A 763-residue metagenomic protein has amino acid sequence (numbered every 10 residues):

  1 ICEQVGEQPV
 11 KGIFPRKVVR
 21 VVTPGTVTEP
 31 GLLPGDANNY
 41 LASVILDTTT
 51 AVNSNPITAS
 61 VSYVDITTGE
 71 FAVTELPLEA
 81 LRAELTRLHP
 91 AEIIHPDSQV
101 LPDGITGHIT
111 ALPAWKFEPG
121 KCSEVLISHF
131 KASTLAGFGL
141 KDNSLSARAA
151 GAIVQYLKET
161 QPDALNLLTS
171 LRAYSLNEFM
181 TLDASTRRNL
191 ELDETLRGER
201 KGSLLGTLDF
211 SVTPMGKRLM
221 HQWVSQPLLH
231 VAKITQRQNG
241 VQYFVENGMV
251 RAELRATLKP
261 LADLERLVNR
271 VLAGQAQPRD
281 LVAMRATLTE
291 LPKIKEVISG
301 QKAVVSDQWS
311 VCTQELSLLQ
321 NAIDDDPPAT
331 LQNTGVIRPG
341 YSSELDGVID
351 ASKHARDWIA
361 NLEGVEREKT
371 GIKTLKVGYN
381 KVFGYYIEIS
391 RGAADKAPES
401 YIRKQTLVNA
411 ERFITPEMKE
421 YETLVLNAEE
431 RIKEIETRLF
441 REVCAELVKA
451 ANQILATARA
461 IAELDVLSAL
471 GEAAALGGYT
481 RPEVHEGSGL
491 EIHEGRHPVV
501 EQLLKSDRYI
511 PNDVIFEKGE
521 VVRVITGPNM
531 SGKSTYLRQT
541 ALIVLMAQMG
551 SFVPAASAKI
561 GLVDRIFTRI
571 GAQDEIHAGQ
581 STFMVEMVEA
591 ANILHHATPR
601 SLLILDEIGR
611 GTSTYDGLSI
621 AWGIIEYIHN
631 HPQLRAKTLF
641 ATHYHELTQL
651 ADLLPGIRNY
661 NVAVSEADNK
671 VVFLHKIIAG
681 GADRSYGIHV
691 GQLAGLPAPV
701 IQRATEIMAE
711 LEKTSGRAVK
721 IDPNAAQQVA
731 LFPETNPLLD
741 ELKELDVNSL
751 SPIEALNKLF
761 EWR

Functional and structural regions predicted by a protein language model:
I1-K17, A460-S468, A475, A641: Amphipathic alpha-helical
I1-Y243, A252, A256-K259, D263-L272 (+2 more regions): Charged catalytic and DNA/RNA-contacting regions of genome-maintenance and nucleic-acid-processing enzymes
N143, V212, W223, S390-E422 (+3 more regions): ATPase nucleotide-binding head domains, primarily ABC-like/P-loop NTPase cores
A273, Q277, T287-E290, P339-G340 (+2 more regions): Charged, surface-exposed helical/loop "interaction arms" that form contiguous linear patches used for dimerization
D357-V377, G478-T480, H497, K505: Flexible, glycine/threonine-enriched loop-and-boundary segments that flank and lead into catalytic domains of large
L407, E411-A445: Extended, charged coiled-coil "arm/hinge" scaffolds of SMC/Rad50-like chromosome-maintenance ATPases and other large
T735-R763: C-terminal tails and terminal domains of large nucleic-acid-associated and other macromolecular-machine proteins
